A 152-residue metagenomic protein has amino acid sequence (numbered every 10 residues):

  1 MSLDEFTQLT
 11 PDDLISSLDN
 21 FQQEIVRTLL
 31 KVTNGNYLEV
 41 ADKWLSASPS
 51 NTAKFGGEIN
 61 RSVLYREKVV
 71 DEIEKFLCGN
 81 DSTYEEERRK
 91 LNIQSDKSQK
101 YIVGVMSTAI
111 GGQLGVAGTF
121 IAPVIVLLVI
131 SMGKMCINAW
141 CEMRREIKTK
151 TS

Functional and structural regions predicted by a protein language model:
M1-A53: N-terminal leader/propeptide segments of preproteins
Q8, S16, R27-K31, K43 (+7 more regions): Charged/polar, solvent-exposed surface patches and flexible loops
T33-N34, F55, R66, I130: Alpha-helical interaction segments
S46-I102: Mature extracellular/secreted ectodomains of secretory-pathway proteins
Y84-E142: Membrane-inserting effector segments that mediate pore formation, membrane fusion, or transient membrane insertion
E142-S152: Cytosolic/matrix-facing juxtamembrane and C-terminal tails of multi-pass cellular membrane proteins
